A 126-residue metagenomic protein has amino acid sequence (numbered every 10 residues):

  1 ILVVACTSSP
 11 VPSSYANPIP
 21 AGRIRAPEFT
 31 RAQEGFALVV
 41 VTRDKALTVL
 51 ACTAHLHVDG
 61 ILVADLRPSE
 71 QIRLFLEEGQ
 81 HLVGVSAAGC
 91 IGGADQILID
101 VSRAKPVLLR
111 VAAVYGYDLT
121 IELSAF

Functional and structural regions predicted by a protein language model:
C6-F126: Short loop/turn and low-complexity linker motifs enriched in small/turn-promoting residues
